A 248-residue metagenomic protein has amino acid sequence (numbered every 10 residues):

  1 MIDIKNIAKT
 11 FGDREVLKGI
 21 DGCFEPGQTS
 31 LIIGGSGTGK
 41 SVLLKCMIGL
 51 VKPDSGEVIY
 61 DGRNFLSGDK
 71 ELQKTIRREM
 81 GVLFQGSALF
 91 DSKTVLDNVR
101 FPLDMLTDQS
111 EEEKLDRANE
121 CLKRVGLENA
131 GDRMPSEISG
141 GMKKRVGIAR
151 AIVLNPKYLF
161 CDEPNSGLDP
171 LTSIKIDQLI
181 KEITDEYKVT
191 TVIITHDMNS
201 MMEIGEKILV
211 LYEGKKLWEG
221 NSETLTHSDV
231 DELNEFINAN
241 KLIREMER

Functional and structural regions predicted by a protein language model:
I48: Helix-to-loop junction immediately C-terminal to a conserved catalytic motif
G56-F65: Conserved ABC transporter NBD signature motif
E111-N129: Conserved ABC ATPase "signature" region
M134-I138, M142: Conserved ABC ATPase signature
V153-K157: A short, proline-enriched helix->beta-strand linker immediately N-terminal to the Walker B motif in ABC-type P-loop
L159-D162: Catalytic Walker B motif of ABC-type/P-loop ATPase nucleotide-binding domains
P170-T172: Helix N-cap at the start of a conserved alpha-helix in ABC-type nucleotide-binding domains
